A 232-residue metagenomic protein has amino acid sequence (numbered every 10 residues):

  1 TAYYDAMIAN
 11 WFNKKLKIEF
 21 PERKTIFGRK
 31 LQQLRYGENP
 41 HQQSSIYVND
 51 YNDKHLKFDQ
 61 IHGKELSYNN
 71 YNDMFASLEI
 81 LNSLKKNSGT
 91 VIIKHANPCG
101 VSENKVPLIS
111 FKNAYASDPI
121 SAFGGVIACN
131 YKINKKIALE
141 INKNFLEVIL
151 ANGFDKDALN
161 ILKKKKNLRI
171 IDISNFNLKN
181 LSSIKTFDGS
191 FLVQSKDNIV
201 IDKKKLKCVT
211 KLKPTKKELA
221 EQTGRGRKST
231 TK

Functional and structural regions predicted by a protein language model:
Y3-K232: ATP-dependent carboxylate/acyl-activation modules
